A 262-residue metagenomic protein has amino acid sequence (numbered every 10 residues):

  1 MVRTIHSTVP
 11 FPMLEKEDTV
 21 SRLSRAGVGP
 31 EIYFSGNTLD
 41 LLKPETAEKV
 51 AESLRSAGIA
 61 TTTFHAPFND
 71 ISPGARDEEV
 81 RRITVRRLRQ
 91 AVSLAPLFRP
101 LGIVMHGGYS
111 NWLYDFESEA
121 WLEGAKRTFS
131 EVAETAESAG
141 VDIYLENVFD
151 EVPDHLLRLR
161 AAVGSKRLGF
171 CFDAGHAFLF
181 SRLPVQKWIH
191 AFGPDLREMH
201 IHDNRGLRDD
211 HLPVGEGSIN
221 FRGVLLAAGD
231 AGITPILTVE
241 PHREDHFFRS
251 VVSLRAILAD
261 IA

Functional and structural regions predicted by a protein language model:
M1-T4, M13, E17-R25, P153-L168 (+2 more regions): Histidine-acidic metal/acid-base catalytic patches
M1-V92, P96, A259-A262: N-terminal pre-domain/capping segments
T8-P12, Y33-N37, A66-N69, G108-S110 (+4 more regions): Active-site beta-loop-alpha junctions enriched in small/polar residues
E17, S56, P73-G169: Active-site acidic/histidine proton-transfer and metal-coordination neighborhood in alpha/beta enzyme cores
G29, T63, Y144-L145, C171 (+1 more regions): Generic enzyme active-site microenvironment
P44-K49, V80-R81, V85-L88, S118-F129 (+2 more regions): Charged helix-capping and loop-helix junction motifs
L54, T84, A95, I143 (+4 more regions): Conserved, mostly hydrophobic/aromatic
D70-A75, N111-F116, F178-F180, G206-L212: A short acidic, helix-capping loop that chelates divalent metal ions and anchors anionic groups
